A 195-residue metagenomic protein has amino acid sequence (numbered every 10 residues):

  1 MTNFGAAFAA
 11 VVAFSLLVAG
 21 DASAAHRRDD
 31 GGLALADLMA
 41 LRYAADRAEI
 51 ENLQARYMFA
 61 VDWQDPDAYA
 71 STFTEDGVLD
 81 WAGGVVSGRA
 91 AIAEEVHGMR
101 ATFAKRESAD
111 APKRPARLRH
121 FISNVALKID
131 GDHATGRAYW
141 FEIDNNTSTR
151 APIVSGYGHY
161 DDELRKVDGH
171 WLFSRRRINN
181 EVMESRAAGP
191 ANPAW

Functional and structural regions predicted by a protein language model:
M1-A9: Bacterial N-terminal signal peptides that target proteins for export
F8-L17: Bacterial N-terminal signal peptides
V11, A22-A25: Cleavable N-terminal signal peptides
A24-F59, W63, D67, S71-E75: Short, low-complexity N-terminal intrinsically disordered segments enriched in polar/charged residues
A25-L38, A109-W195: A beta-strand edge to alpha-helix "cap/lid" segment located at domain peripheries
A45, G84-S87, P152: A structural signal for alpha-helical segments
P66-W140: A solvent-exposed, acidic/Ser-Thr-rich amphipathic alpha-helical stretch
